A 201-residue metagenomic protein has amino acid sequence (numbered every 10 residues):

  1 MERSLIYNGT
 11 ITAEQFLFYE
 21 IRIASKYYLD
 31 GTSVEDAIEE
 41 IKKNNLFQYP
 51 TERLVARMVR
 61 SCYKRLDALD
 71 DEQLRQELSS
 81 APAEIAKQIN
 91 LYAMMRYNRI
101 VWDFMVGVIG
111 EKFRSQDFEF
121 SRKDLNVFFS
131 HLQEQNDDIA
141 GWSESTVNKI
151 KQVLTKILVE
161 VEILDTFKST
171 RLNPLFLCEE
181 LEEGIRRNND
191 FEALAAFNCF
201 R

Functional and structural regions predicted by a protein language model:
M1-Q88: Eukaryotic partner-binding/assembly regions in large regulatory complexes
I21, V101-W102, R122: Short, leucine-enriched amphipathic alpha-helices that occur as contiguous helical runs
T51, S130-K149: Short, positively charged loop/turn segments that connect secondary-structure elements
L74-L78, S115-R122, D137-W142, S169: Short acidic alpha-helical/loop segments enriched in Asp/Glu that coordinate divalent cations
I89-Y92, R96-F118: Positively charged, polyanion-binding regions of nucleic-acid-associated proteins
V108, L132-N136, V161: A short secondary-structure junction motif
A140-R201: Accessory, usually C-terminal, subdomains that scaffold auxiliary metal cofactors
